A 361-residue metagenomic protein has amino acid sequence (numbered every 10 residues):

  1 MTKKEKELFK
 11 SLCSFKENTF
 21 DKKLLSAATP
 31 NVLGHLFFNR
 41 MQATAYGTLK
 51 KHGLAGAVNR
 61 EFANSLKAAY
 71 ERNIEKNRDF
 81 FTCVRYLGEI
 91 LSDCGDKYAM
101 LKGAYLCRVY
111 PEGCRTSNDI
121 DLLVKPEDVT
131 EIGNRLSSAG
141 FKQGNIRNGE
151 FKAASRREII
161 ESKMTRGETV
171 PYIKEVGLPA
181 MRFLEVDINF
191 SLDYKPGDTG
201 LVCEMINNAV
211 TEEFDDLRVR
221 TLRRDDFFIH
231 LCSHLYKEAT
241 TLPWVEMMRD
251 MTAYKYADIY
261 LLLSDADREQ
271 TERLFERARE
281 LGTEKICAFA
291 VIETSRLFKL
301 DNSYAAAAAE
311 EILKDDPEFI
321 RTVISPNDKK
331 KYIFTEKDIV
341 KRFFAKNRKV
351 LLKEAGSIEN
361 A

Functional and structural regions predicted by a protein language model:
M1-N118, V124-A361: Conserved NTP-donor binding/palm subdomain of two-metal-ion nucleotidyltransferases/polymerases, i.e., the charged
